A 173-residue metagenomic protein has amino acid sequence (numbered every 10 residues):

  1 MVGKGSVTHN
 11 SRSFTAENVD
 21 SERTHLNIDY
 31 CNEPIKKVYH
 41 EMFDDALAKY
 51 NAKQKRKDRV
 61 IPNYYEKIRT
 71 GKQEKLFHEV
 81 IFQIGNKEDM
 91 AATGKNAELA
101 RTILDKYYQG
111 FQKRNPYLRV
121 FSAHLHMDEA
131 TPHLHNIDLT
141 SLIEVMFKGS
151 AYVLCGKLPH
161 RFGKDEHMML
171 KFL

Functional and structural regions predicted by a protein language model:
M1-L173: N-terminal nicking endonuclease/strand-transfer module with a His-rich metal-binding environment and a catalytic Tyr
